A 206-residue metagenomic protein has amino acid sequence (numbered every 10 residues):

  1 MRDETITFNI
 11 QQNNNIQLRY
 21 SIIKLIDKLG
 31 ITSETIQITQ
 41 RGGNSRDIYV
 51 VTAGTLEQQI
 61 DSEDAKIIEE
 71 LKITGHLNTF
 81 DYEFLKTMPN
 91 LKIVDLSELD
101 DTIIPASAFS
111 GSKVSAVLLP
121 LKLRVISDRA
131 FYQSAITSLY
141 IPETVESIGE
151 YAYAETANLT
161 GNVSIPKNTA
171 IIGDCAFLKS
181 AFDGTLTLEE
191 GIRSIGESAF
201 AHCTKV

Functional and structural regions predicted by a protein language model:
M1-N9: Surface-exposed binding patches on compact interaction domains or structured appendages
N14-I23: Short, solvent-exposed loop/turn segments enriched in Ser/Thr/Gly
L25-D27: Conserved structural position at the C-terminal beta-strand of extracellular beta-sandwich adhesion modules
G30-G43: C-terminal edge beta-strand
N44-I60: Boundary/junction segments of secreted and surface-exposed precursor proteins
R46-V51, E69-L77, N90-I103, K113-V125 (+4 more regions): Structural signature of tandem-repeat unit edges
Q59-D64, F84-T87, A108-F109: Leucine-rich repeat
S107-A108, S127-A130, G149-A152, G173-A176 (+1 more regions): Consensus positions within tandem repeat domains that build extended binding/scaffold surfaces
